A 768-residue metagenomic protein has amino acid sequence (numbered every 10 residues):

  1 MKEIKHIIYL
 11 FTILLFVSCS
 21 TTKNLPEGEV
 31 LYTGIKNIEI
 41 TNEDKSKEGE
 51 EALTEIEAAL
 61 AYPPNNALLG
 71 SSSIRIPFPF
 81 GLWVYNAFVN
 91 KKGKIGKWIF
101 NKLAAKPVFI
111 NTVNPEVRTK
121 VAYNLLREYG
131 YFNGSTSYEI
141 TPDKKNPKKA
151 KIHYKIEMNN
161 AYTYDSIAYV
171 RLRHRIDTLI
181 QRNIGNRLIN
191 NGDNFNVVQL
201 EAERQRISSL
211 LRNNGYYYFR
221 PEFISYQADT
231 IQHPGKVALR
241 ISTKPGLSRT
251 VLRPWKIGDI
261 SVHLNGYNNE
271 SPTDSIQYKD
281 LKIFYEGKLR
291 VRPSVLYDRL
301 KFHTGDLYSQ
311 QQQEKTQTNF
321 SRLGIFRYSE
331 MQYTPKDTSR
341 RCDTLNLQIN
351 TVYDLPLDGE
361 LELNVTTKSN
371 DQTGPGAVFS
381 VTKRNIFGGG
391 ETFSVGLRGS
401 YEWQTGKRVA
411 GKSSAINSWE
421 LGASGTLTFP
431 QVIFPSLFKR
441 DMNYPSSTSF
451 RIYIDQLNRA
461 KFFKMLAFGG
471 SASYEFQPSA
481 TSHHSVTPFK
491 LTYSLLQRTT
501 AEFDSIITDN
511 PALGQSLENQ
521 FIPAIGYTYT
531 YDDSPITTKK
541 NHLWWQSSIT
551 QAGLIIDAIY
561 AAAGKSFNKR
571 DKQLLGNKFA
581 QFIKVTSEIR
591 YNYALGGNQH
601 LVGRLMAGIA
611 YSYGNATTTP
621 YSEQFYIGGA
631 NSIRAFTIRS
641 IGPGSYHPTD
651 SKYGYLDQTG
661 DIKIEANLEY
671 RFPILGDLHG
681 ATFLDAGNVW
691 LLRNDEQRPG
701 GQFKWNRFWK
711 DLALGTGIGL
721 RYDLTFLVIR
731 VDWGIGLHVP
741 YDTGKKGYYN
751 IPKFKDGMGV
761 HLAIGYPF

Functional and structural regions predicted by a protein language model:
E3, S20-R322, Y328-T334, C342-T344 (+1 more regions): Interaction-mediating elements
E3-L10: Sec-dependent signal peptide recognition, specifically the positively charged N-region followed immediately by
L15-S18: C-terminal motif of bacterial Sec signal peptides marking the signal peptidase cleavage site
I176-L179, L289-R290, S309-Q546, R634-A635 (+4 more regions): Gram-negative/organellar outer-membrane beta-barrel architecture
L281-Y285, T366-N370, S485-F672, T682-W705 (+1 more regions): C-terminal outer-membrane beta-barrel translocator/porin domains of Gram-negative envelope proteins and their
H303-S309, K383, F703, T716 (+1 more regions): C-terminal soluble interaction/assembly domains
F320, V381, L427, S547 (+7 more regions): Hydrophobic, well-ordered secondary-structure elements that form the walls of internal hydrophobic environments
L361, F393-L397, F450-I452, W545-I549 (+5 more regions): Membrane-embedded beta-strand positions of outer-membrane beta-barrel proteins
